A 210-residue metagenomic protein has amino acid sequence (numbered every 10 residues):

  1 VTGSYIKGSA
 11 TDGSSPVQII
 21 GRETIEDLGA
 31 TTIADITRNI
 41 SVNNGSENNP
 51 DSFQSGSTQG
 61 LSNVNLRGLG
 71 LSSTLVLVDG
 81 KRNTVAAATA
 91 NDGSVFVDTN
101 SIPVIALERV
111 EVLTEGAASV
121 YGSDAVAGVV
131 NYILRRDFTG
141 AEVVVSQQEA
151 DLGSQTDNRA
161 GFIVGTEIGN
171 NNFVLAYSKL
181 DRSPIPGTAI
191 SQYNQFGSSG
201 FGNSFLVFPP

Functional and structural regions predicted by a protein language model:
T2-L28, A34, A86-N91, A141: N-terminal periplasmic "start-of-domain" segments of outer-membrane beta-barrel proteins
T11, N65-G68: Short loop/turn motifs at secondary-structure junctions and domain boundaries
E23-E26, R67, N100: Surface-exposed loop and edge beta-strand positions of immunoglobulin-like domains
D35-S41, G45-L61, L69, K81-P210: Surface-exposed beta-strand-turn/loop segments characteristic of Gram-negative outer-membrane beta-barrels
S73: Conserved catalytic motifs of the protein kinase core domain
V76: Short aromatic-centered micro-motifs
